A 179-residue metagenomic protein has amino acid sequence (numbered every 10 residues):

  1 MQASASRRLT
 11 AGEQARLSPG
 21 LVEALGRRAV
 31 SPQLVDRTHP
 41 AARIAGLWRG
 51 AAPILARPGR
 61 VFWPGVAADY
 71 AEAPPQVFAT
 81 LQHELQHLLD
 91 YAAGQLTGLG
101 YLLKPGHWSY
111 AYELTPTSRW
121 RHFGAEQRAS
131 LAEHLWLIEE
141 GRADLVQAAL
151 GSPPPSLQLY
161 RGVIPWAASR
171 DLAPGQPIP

Functional and structural regions predicted by a protein language model:
Q2, R7-E13, R49, L99-P179: Metalloprotease/metallohydrolase-associated module, dominated by Zn2+-dependent proteases
Q2-V61: Auxiliary, metal-adjacent structural segments of Zn-dependent hydrolase domains
V22, D90, H134-I138: Sec-exported extracytoplasmic/periplasmic mature domains
V22-R27, Q95, E140-V146: Surface-exposed helix-capping loop/turn segments at secondary-structure junctions
G46-I54, R60-Q82, W120-R121: Short pre-active-site segment immediately N-terminal to the catalytic Zn-binding motif
E84-L103: Catalytic Zn2+-binding segment of zinc metalloproteases
